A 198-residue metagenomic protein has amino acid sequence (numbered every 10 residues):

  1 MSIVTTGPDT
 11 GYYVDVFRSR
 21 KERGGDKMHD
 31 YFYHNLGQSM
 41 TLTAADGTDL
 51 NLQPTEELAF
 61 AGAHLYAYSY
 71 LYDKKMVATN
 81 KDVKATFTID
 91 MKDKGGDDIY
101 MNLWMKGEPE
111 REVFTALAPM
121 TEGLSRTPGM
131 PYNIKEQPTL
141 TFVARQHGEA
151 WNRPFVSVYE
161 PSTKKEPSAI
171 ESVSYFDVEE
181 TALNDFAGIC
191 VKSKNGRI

Functional and structural regions predicted by a protein language model:
M1-I198: CBM-like, beta-strand-rich accessory domains located in the C-terminal region of large, secreted polysaccharide-active
